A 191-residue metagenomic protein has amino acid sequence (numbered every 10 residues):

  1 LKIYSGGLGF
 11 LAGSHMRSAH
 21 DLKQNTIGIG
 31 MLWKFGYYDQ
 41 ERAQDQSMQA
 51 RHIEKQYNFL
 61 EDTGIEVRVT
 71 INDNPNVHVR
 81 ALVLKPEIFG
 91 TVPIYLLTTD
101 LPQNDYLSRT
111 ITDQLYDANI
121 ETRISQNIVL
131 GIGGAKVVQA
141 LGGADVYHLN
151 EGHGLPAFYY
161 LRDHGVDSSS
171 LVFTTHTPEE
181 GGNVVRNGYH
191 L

Functional and structural regions predicted by a protein language model:
L1-L191: Catalytic cores of carbohydrate-active enzymes across secretory and cytosolic contexts
